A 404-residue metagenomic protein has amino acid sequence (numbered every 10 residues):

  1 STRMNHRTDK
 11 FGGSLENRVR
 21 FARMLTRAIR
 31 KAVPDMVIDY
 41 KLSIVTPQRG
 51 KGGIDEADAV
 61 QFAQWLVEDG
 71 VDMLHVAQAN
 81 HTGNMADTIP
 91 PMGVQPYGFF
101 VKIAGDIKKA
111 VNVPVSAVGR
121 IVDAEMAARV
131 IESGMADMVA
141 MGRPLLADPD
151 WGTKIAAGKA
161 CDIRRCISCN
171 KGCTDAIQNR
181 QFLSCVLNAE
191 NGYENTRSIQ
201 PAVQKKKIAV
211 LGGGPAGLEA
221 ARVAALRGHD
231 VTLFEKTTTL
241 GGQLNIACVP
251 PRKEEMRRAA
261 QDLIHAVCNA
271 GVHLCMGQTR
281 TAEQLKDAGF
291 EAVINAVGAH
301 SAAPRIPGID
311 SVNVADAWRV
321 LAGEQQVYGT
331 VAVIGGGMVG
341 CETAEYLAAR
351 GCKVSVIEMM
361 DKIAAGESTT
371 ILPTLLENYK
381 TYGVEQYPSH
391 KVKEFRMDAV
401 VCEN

Functional and structural regions predicted by a protein language model:
S1-L211, P215, E219-L226, D230-V231 (+2 more regions): Flavin-dependent oxidoreductase catalytic cores
T2, T238-R258, I363-L375: Conserved N-terminal glycine-rich FAD pyrophosphate-binding loop of Rossmann-like flavoproteins
N84, P149, A176, N195 (+4 more regions): Glycine/Thr-rich phosphate-binding loops of Rossmann-like dinucleotide-binding domains
V210, L233, V333-I334, V356: Hydrophobic Val/Ile/Leu positions in short beta-strands of Rossmann-like dinucleotide-binding domains
G213-L226, Y328-C352: Rossmann-like NAD(P)H-binding beta-loop-alpha module
H229-Q243, C352-A364: Glycine-rich FAD pyrophosphate-binding loop
R257-A302, I309-G329, A349-N404: A Rossmann-like FAD-binding core segment of flavoenzymes
